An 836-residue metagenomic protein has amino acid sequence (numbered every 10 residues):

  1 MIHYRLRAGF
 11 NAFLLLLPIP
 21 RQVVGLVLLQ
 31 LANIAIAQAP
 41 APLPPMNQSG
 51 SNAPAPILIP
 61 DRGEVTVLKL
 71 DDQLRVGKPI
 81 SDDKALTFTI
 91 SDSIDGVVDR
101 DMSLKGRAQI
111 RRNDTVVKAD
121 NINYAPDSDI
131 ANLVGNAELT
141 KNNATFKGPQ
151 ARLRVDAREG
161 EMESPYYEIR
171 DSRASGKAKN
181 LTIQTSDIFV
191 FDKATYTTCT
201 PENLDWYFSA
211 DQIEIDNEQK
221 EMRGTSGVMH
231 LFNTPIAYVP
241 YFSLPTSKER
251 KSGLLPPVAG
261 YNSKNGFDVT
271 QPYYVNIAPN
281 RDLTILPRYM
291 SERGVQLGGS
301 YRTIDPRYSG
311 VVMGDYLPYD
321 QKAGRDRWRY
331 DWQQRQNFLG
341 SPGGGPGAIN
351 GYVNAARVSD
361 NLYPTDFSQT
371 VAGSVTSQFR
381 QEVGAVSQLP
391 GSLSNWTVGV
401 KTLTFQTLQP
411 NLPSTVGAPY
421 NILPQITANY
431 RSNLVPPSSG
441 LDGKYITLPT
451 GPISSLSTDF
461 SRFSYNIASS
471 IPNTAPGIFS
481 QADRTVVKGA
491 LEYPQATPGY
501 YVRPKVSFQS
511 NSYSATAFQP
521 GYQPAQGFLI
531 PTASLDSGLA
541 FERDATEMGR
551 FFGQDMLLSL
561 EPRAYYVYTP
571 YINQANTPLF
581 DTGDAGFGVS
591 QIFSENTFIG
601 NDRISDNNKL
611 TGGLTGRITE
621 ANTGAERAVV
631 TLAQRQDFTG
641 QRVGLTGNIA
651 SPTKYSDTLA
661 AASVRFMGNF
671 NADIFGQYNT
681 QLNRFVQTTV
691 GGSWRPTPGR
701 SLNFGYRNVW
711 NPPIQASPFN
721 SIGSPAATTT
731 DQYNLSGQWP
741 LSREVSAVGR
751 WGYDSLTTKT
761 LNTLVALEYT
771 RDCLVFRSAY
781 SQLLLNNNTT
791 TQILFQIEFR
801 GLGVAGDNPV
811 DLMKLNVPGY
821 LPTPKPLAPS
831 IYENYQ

Functional and structural regions predicted by a protein language model:
M1, A37-Q38: Initiator methionine at the very start of the polypeptide chain
H3-V24: Bacterial N-terminal signal peptides that target proteins for export
A8, P20-Q22, P42-N47, L58 (+6 more regions): Intrinsically disordered, low-complexity segments enriched in proline/serine/threonine
L15, L29-Q30: Short, linear, compositionally biased motifs with a strong N-terminal bias
A32-I34: N-terminal signal peptide c-region/cleavage motif recognized by signal peptidases
Q38-D192, Y207-S226, G260, I285 (+2 more regions): N-terminal amphipathic/hydrophobic interface segments
E138, A144-G160, E168-Y196, P201-S209 (+1 more regions): Outer-membrane beta-barrel proteins and related beta-barrel translocases across Gram-negative bacteria
